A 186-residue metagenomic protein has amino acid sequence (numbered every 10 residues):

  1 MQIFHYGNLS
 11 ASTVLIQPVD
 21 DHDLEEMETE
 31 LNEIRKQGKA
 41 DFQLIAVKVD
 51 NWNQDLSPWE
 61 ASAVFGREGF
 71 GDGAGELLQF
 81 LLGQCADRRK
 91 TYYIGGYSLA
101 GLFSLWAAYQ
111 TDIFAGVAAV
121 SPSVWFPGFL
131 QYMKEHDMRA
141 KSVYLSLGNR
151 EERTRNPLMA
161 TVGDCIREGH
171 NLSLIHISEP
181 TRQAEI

Functional and structural regions predicted by a protein language model:
F4-A86: Serine-hydrolase catalytic machinery in alpha/beta-hydrolase-like enzymes
Y93, G116-A118: Residue in the alpha/beta-hydrolase core beta-strand immediately N-terminal to the catalytic nucleophile
G95-A100, S104: Gly/Ala-rich beta-loop-alpha elbow adjacent to hydrolase catalytic centers
W106-A115: Conserved hydrolase catalytic core segment
A118-F126, G148-E151: Active-site nucleophile loop of the alpha/beta-hydrolase fold
A140-R150: Catalytic His-Asp charge-relay segment
N149-A160: Acidic catalytic loop of the alpha/beta-hydrolase fold
I175-I186: Single conserved hydrophobic/aromatic residue that forms the stacking wall/gate of nucleotide- or nucleobase-binding
